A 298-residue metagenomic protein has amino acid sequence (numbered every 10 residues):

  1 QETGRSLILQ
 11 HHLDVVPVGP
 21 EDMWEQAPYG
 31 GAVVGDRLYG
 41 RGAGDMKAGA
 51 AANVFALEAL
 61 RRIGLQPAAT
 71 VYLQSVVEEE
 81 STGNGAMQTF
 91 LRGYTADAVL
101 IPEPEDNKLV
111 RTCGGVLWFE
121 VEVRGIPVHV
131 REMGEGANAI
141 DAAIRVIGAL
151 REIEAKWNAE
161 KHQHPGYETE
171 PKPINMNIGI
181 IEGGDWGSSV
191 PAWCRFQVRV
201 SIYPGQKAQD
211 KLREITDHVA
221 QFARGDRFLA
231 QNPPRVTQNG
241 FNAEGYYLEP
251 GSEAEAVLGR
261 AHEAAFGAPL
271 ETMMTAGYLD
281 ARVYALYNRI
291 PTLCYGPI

Functional and structural regions predicted by a protein language model:
G4-Y72: Active-site metal-coordination/substrate-binding segment of hydrolases, especially metallo-dependent peptidases
S6-I8, L38, T95-I101, E120 (+1 more regions): Short glycine-aspartate micro-motif
Q10-H12, Q74-S75, L100-E103, E122-R124 (+1 more regions): Short beta-strand segments
L13-V15, D22, E105-D106, G114-V116 (+1 more regions): Short glycine-enriched loops at secondary-structure junctions
R41, Q74-V76, M273-T275: Structural motif
M46-W118, E168: Acidic/histidine-rich catalytic neighborhood of metal-dependent amide-processing enzymes
R111, W118-I298: Metal-dependent amide/peptide-bond hydrolase catalytic core, centered on the "pita-bread" metallohydrolase fold
